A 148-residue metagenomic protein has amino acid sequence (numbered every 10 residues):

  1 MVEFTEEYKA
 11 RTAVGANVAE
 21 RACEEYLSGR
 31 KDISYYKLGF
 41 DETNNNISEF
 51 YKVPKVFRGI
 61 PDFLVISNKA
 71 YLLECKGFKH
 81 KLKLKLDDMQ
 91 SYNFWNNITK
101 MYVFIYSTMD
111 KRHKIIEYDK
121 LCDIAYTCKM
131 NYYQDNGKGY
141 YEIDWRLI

Functional and structural regions predicted by a protein language model:
M1-E25, R30: A short, highly charged nucleic-acid-interacting micro-segment common to nuclease and nuclease-linked defense proteins
V2-A13, K37-N68: Active-site metal-binding core of divalent-cation-utilizing nuclease and nuclease-like domains
L27, P61-K79: Conserved catalytic cores of phosphodiester-cleaving nucleases, focusing on short active-site segments
Y36-K37, I105: A structural preference for short, hydrophobic beta-strand core positions in alpha/beta folds
E42-T43, F78, M109-K111: Short, solvent-exposed loop/turn segments at secondary-structure junctions
A70, F78-F104: Short, charged, amphipathic alpha-helix that recurs within catalytic cores of restriction-modification and other
N93-D123: Nucleic-acid nuclease catalytic cores
K114-I148: Intrinsically disordered, low-complexity terminal regions enriched in charged/polar residues
